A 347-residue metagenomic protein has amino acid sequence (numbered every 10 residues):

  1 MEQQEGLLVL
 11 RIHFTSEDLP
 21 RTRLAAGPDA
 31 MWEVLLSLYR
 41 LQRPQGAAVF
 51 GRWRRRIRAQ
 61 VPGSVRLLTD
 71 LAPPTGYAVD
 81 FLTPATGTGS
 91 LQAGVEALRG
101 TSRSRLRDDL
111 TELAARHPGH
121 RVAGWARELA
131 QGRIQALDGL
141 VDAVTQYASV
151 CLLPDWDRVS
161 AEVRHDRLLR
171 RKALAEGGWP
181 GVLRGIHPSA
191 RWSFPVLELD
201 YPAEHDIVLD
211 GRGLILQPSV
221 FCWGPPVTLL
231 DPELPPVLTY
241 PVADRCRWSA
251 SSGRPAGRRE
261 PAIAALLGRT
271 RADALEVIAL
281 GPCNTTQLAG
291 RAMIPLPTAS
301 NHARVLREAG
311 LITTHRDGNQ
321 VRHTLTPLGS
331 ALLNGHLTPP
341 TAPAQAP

Functional and structural regions predicted by a protein language model:
M1-L199, H205-I207: N-terminal, charged low-complexity regulatory/assembly segments
V61-S64, D70, L82-P84, P195-L197 (+2 more regions): Long, low-complexity, charge-rich intrinsically disordered regions
I215-Q217, C222-P347: Extended mid-to-C-terminal alpha-helical interaction segments
